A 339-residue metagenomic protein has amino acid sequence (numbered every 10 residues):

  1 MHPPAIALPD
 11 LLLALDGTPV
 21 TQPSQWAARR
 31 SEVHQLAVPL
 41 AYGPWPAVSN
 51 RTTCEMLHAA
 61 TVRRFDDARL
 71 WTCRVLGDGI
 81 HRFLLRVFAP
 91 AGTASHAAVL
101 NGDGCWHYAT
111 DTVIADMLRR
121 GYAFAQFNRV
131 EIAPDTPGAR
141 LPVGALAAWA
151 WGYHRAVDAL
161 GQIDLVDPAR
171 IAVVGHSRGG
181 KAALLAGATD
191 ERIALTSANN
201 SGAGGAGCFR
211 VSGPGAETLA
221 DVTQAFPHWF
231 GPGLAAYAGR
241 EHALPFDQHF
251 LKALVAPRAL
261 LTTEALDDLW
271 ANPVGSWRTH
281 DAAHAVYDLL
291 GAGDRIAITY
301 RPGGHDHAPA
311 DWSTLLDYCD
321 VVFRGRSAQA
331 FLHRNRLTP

Functional and structural regions predicted by a protein language model:
M1-L84, A89-A94, A109, E191 (+4 more regions): Alpha/beta-hydrolase-fold serine-hydrolase catalytic core, especially in secreted/extracellular enzymes
A94-Q162, G202-G205, F209-V211: Cap/lid segment of the alpha/beta-hydrolase catalytic domain
F124-N128, S197, L261-T262: Short hydrophobic alpha-helical runs that function as membrane-insertion/retention elements
G138-V143, T218-H242: Surface-exposed acidic, glycine/proline-enriched linker/cap segments that occur as 15-30-residue helix-coil
V166-S177: Alpha/beta-hydrolase fold nucleophile elbow
V174, N199-N200, T263: Alpha/beta-hydrolase-fold catalytic nucleophile elbow
G175-L185: Glycine-rich nucleophile elbow surrounding the catalytic serine of serine-hydrolase chemistry
L184-P232: Hydrolase active-site cap/lid region
